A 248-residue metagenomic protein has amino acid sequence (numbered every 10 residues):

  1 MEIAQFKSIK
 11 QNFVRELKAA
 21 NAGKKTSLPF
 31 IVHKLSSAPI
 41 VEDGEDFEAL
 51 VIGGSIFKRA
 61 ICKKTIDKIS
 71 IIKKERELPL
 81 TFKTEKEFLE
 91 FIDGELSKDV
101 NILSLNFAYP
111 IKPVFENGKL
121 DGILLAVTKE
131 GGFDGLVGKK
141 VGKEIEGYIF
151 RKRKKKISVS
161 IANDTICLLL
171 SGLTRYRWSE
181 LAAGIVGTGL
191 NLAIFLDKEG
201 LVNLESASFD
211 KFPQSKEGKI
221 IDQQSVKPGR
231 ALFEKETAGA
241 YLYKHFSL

Functional and structural regions predicted by a protein language model:
M1-E48: N-terminal charged helix/coil linker that caps or initiates catalytic domains
M1-K10, S104-N106, K119, V127: Low-complexity, highly charged intrinsically disordered N-terminal segments that act as targeting/localization
H33-I72, P113-V114, W178-K198: Gly/Thr-rich phosphate-binding beta-strand-loop-beta motif of the actin/hexokinase/Hsp70
S37-P39, L169-S171, R175-G184, L190-L248: Active-site core segments that coordinate phosphate-bearing ligands/cofactors across diverse enzyme families
D46, E85-N101: Short amphipathic alpha-helices and their capping/turn segments at secondary-structure boundaries
F47-L50, D99-A108, V159-S160: Short glycine-rich phosphate-binding loop at a beta-alpha junction
R59, L105, F246: Residue-level signal for inorganic ion chemistry
I72-E90, I111-Y176, E180-A182, G200-S208 (+1 more regions): Glycine-rich phosphate-binding loop and adjoining helix at the ATP-binding site of ATP-dependent phosphoryl-transfer
